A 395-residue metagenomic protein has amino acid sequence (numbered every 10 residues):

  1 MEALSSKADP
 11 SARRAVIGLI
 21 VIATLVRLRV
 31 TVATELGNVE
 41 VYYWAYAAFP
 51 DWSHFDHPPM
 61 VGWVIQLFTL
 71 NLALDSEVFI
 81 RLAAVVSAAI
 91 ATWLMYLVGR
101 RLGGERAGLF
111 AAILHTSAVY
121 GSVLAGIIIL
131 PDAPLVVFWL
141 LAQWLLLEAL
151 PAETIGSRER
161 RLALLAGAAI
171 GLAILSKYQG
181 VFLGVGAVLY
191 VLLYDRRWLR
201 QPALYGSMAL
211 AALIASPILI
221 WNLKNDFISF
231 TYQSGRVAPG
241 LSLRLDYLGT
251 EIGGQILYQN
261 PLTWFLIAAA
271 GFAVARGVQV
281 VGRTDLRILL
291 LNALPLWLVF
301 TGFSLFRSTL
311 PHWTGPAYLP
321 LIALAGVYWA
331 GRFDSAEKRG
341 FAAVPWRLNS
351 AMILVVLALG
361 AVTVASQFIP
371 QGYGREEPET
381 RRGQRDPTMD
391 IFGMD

Functional and structural regions predicted by a protein language model:
A3-L4, R13-V16, M95-S117, V136-V137 (+1 more regions): Transmembrane-helix signature of polytopic, membrane-embedded enzymes that assemble or transfer cell-envelope glycans
S6-P10, R101, D195-G206, L266-A293 (+1 more regions): Membrane-interface helix-loop-helix junctions at transmembrane boundaries of multi-pass membrane enzymes, predominantly
I17, V21, L82-G103, L141 (+1 more regions): Transmembrane-helix motifs of polytopic, lipid-linked glycan transferases
I20, A111-S117, I170, I174 (+1 more regions): Short helix- or helix-capping micro-motifs that position conserved polar/aromatic residues at function-defining sites
F49, R161-K177, A211, F300: Membrane-interface alpha helices of multi-pass inner-membrane proteins
R100-L102, R106, A142-L165: Membrane-interface transmembrane helices that cradle and orient dolichyl/undecaprenyl
G126-P134: Short acidic/glycine- and proline-prone juxtamembrane loop motifs at membrane-interface regions of multi-pass membrane
E337-D395: Membrane-proximal, lumen/periplasm-facing interface regions of secretory-pathway glyco- and lipid-modifying enzymes
